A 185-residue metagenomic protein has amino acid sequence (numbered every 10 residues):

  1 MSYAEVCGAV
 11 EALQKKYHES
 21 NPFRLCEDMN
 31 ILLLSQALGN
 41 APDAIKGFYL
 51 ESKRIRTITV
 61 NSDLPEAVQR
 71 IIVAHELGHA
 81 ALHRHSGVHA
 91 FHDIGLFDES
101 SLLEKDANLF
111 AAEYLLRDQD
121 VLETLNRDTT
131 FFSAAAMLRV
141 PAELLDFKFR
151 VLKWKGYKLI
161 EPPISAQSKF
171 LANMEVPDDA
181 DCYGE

Functional and structural regions predicted by a protein language model:
M1-E185: Active-site hotspot residues in diverse enzymes, especially metal/ion-binding acidic/histidine motifs
